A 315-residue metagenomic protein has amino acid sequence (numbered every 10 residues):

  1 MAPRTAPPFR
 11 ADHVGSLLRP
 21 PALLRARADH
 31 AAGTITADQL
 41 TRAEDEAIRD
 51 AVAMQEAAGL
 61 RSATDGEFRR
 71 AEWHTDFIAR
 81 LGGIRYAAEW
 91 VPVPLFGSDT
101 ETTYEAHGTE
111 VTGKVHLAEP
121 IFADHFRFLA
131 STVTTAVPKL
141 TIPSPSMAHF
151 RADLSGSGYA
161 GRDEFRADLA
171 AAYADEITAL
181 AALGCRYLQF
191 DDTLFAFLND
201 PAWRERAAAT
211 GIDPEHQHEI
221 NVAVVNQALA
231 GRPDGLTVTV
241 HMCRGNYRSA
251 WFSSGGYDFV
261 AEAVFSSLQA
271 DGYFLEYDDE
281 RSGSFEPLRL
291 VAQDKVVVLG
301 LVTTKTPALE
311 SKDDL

Functional and structural regions predicted by a protein language model:
M1-L315: Domain-level signal for soluble alpha/beta catalytic cores
